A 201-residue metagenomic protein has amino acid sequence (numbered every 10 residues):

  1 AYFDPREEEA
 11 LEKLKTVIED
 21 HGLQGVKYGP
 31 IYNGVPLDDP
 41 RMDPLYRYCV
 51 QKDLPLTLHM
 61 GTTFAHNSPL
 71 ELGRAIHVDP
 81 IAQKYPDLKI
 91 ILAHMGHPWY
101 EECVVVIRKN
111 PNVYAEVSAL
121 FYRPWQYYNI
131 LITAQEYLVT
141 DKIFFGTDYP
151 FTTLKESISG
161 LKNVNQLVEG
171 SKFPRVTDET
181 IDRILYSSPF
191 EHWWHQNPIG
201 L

Functional and structural regions predicted by a protein language model:
A1, Q24-Y28, L56-L58, I90-L92 (+2 more regions): Hydrophobic faces of well-ordered beta-strands that scaffold small-molecule active sites in alpha/beta enzyme cores
A1-L72: Active-site gating/metal-coordination segments in enzymes
D4-E9, N33, T62-H66, G96-V104 (+2 more regions): Active-site environment of divalent metal-dependent phosphoester hydrolases
K13-G22, P44-K52, P80-Y85, V104-P111 (+1 more regions): Acidic (Asp/Glu)-rich catalytic clusters
T16, Y137-F144, T153-L201: Mid-to-C-terminal alpha-helical segments outside catalytic/metal-binding sites
V17, V26, C49, H94 (+5 more regions): Conserved, mostly hydrophobic/aromatic
S68-I76, Y100-K109, W125-I132, T152-N165: Histidine/acidic-residue-rich catalytic or RNA/ligand-binding cores of hydrolases and nuclease-related proteins
L88-K89, V106-E136, I143: Aromatic-anchored helix/helix-loop segment that forms the rim or "lid" of small-molecule/cofactor binding pockets
